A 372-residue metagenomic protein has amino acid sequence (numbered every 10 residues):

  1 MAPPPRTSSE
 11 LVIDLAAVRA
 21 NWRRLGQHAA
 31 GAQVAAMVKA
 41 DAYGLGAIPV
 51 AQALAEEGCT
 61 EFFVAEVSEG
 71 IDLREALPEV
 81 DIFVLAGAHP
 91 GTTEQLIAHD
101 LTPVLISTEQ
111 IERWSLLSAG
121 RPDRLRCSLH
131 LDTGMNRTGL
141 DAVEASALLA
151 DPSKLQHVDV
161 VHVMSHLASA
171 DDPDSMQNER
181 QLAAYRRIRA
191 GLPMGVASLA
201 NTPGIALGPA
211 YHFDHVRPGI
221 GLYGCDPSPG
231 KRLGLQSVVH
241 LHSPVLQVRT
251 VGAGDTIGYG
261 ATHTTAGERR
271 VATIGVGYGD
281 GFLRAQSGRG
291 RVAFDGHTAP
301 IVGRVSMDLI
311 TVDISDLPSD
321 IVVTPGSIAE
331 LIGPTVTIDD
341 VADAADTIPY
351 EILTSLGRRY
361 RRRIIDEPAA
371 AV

Functional and structural regions predicted by a protein language model:
M1-T102, R361, D366-V372: A charged N-terminal "starter" segment
P4-T7, A40-I48, Q52-A53, H99 (+4 more regions): Active-site loop/helix belt of alpha/beta enzymes
L11, Q33-A40, T60-V64, I82-A86 (+7 more regions): Hydrophobic faces of well-ordered beta-strands that scaffold small-molecule active sites in alpha/beta enzyme cores
V18, L73, V163, V245 (+1 more regions): Residue-level signal for inorganic ion chemistry
S68, A86-G91, S107-I111, T133 (+3 more regions): Short, acidic/turn-prone active-site loops that include or flank metal/cofactor- and phosphate-binding residues
I71-L77, S228-Q236, P349: C-terminal helical cap(s) of enzyme catalytic domains, especially alpha/beta-barrels
V84, V160, V245, I301-V302: A structural signal for short, hydrophobic beta-strand segments that form beta-sheets in beta-rich/all-beta domains
T250-V372: C-terminal accessory subdomain/extension
